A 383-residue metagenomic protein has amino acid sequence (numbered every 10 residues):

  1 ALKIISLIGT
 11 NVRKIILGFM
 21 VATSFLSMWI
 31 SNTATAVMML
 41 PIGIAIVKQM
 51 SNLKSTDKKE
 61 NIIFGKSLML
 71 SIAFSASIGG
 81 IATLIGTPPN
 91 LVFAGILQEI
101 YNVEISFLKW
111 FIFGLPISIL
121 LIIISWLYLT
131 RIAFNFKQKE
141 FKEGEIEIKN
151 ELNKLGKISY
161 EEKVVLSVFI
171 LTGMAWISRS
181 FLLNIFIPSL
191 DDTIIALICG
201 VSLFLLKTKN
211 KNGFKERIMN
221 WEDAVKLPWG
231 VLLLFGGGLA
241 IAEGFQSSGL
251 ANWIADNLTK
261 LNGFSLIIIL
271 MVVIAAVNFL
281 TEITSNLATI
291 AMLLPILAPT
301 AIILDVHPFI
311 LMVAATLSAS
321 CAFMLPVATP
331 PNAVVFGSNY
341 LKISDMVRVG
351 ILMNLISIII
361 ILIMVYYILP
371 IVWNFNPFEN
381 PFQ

Functional and structural regions predicted by a protein language model:
A1-T56, G230-L304: Membrane-embedded alpha-helical segments and adjacent helix-loop junctions characteristic of multi-pass solute
I4-I8, N61-F64, S71, E147-K157 (+2 more regions): Membrane-interface segments at loop-to-transmembrane junctions
V12-F25, N52-G79, I105-F113, L266-F279 (+1 more regions): Alpha-helical transmembrane segments of multi-pass membrane proteins
T33-K48, M69, A82-E99, E143 (+4 more regions): Re-entrant/interfacial helical elements at transmembrane boundaries that shape and gate the permeation pathway
A36, S118, D191-G200, D256-I269 (+1 more regions): Structural signature of hydrophobic alpha-helical transmembrane segments
S51-N135, S159, V334-V365: Membrane-core helix-loop-helix motifs of multi-pass transport proteins
E99-N102, K109-D256, I274, L352-I358 (+1 more regions): Hydrophobic transmembrane alpha-helices of multi-pass small-molecule transporters
P295-L304, M312, T316-Q383: In a subset of proteins, long, contiguous C-terminal domains/tails are tracked
